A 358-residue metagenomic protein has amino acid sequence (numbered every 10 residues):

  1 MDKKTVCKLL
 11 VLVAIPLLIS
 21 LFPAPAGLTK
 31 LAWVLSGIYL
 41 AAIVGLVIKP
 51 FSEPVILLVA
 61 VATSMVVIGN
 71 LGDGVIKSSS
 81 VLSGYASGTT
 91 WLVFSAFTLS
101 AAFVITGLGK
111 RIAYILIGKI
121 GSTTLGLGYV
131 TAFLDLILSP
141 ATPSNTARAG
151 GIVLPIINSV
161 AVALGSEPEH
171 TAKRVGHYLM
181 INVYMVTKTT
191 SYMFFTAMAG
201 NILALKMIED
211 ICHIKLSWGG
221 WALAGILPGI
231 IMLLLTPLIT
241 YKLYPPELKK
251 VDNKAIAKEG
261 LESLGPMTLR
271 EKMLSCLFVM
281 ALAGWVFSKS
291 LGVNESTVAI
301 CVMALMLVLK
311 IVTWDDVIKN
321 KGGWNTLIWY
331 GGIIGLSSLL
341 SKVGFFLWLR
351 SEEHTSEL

Functional and structural regions predicted by a protein language model:
M1-L21, N145-A149, L164-L269, M273: Juxtamembrane and boundary regions of transmembrane helices in multi-pass small-molecule transporters and channels
V6-L10, L35-S36, V55-L58, T90 (+6 more regions): Hydrophobic alpha-helical transmembrane segments
V13-L17, G37-V44, T131-I137, V183-V186 (+1 more regions): Hydrophobic, membrane-inserted alpha-helices
A24, V55-P168, N320, W324-S356: Membrane-embedded alpha-helical segments and adjacent helix-loop junctions characteristic of multi-pass solute
P25-K30, L40-V59, V81, L233-L234 (+3 more regions): Flexible hinge motifs at transmembrane-helix junctions and intramembrane kinks/re-entrant loops in multi-pass membrane
A26-T29, G69-V75, S79-S83, L205-L216 (+1 more regions): Transmembrane helix-loop junctions at the membrane interface of multipass transporters and ion channels
V44-S52, L134-S144, Y184-F195, G284-S290: Transmembrane alpha-helix interface/packing and boundary motifs in multi-pass membrane proteins, characterized by
